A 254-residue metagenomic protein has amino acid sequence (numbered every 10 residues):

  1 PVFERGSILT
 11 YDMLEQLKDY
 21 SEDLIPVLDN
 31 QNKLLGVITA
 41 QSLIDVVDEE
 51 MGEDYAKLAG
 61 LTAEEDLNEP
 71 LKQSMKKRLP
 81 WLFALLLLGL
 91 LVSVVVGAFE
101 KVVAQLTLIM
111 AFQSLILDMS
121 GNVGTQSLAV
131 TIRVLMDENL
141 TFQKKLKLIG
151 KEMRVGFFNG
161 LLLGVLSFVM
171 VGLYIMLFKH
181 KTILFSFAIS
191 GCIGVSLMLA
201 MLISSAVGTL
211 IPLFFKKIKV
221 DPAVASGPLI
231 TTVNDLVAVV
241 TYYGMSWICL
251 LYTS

Functional and structural regions predicted by a protein language model:
P1-Q113: Cytosolic regulatory modules rich in charged/polar residues
E49-L61, F99-L108, V123-K151, L173-L184 (+1 more regions): Juxtamembrane helix-loop transition segments at the membrane interface in multi-pass membrane proteins
L61, Q73, L163-L177, I193 (+3 more regions): Short helix-perturbing small/polar motifs within transmembrane alpha-helices
E64, N68, K72, K76 (+5 more regions): Alpha-helical membrane-protein architecture signal
K76-W81, K147-L163, I230, N234: Alpha-helical transmembrane segments of multi-pass membrane proteins
V94-A98, F168-L173, L210-F214, V240 (+1 more regions): Alpha-helical transmembrane segments of multipass membrane proteins
Y252-T253: Conserved small/polar residues in nucleotide/adenosyl-binding loops
